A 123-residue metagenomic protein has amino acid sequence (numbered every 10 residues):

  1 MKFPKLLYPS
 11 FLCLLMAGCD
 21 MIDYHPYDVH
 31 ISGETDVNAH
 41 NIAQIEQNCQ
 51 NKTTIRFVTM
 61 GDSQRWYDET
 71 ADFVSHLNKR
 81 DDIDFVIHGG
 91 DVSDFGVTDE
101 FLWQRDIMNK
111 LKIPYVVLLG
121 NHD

Functional and structural regions predicted by a protein language model:
M1-L7: Bacterial N-terminal signal peptides that target proteins for export
F11-L12: Hydrophobic helical h-region of N-terminal Sec-dependent signal peptides in bacterial secretory/periplasmic proteins
L15-G18: C-terminal motif of bacterial Sec signal peptides marking the signal peptidase cleavage site
D20-W103: N-terminal active-site segment of His-dependent metallophosphoesterases
I107-D123: Catalytic cores of extracellular degradative/oxidative enzymes
